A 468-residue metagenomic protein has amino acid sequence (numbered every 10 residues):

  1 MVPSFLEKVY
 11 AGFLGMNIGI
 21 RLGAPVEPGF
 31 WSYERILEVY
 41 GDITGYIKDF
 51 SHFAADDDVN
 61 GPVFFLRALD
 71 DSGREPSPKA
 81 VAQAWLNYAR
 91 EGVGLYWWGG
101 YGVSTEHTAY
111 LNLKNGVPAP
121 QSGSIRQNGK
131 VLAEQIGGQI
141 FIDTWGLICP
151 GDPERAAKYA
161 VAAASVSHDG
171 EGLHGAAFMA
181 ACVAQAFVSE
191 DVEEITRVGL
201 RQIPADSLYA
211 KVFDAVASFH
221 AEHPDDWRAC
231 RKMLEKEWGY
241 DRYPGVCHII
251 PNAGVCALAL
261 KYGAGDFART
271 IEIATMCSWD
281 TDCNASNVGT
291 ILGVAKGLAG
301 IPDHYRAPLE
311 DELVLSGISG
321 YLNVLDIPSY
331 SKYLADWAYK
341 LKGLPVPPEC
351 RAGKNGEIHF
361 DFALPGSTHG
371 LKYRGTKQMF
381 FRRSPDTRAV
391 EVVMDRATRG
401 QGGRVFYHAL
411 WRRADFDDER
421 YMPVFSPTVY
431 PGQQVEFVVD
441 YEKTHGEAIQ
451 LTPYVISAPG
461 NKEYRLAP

Functional and structural regions predicted by a protein language model:
M1-P468: Structured, active/binding-site neighborhoods that engage oxygen-rich ligands
